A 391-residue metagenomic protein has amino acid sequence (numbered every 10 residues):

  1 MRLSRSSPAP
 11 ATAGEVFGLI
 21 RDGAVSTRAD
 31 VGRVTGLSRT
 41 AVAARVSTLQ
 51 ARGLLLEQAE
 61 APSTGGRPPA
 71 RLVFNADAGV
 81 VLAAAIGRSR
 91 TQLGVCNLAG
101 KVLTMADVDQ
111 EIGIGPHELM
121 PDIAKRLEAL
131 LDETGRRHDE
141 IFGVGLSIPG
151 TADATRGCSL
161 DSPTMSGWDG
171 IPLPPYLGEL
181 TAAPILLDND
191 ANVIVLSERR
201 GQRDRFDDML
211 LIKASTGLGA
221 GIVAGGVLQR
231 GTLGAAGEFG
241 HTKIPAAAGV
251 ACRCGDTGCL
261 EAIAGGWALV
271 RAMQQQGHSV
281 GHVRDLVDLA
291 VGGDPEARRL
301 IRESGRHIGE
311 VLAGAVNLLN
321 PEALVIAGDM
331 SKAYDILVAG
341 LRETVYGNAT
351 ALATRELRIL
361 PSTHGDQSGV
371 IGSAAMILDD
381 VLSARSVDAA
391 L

Functional and structural regions predicted by a protein language model:
M1-E60, T64-D109, I114-D139, T181 (+4 more regions): ATP-binding/phosphotransfer module of carbohydrate and carboxylate kinases, centering on a glycine-rich
A84, L98, G143-W267, G372 (+2 more regions): Phosphate-binding/catalytic loop of phosphoryl-transfer enzymes
